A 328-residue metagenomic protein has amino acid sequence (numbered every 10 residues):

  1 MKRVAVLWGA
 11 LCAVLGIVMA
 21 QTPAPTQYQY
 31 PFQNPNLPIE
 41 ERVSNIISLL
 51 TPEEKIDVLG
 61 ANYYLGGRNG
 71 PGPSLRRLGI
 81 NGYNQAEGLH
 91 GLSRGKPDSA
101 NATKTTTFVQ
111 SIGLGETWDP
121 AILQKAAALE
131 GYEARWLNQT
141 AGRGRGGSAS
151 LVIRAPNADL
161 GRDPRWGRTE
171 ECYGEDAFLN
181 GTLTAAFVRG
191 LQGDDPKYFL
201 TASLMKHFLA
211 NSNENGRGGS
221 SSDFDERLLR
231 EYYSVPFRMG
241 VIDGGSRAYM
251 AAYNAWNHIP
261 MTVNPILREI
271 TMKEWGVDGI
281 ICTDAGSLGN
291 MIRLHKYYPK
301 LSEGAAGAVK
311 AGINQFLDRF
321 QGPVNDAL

Functional and structural regions predicted by a protein language model:
M1, V6-L7, L137, A210: Short amphipathic alpha-helical "recognition" segments used for binding
R3-A20: Cleavable N-terminal signal peptides of Sec/SRP-targeted secreted and luminal proteins
G16-L328: Glycoside hydrolase catalytic-domain context in secreted enzymes
